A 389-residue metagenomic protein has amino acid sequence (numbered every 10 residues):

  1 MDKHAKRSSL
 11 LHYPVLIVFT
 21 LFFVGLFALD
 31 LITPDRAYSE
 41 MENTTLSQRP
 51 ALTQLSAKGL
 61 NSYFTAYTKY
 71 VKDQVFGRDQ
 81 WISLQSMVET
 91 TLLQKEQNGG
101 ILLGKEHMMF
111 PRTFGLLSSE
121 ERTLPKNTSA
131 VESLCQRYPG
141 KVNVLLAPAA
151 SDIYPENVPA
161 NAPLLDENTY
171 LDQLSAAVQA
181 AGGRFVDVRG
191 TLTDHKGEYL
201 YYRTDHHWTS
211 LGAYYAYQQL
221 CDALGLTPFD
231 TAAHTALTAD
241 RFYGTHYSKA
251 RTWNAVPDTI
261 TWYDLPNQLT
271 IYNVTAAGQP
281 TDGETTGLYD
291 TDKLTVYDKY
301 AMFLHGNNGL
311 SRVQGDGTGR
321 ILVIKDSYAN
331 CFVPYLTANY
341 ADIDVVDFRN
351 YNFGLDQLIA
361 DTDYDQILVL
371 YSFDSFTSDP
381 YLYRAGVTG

Functional and structural regions predicted by a protein language model:
M1-G389: Extracellular glycan-modifying ectodomains
